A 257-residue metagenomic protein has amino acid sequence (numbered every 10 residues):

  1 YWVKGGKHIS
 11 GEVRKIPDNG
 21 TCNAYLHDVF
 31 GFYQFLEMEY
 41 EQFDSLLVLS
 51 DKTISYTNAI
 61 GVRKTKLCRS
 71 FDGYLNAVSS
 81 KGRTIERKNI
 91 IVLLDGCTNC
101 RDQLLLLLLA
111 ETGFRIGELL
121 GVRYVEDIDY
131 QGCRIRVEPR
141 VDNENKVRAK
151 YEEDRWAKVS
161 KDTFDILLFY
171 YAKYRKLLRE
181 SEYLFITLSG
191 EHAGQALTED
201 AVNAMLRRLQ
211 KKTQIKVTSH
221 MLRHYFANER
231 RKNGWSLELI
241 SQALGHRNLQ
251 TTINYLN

Functional and structural regions predicted by a protein language model:
Y1-K64, V92: N-terminal core-binding DNA-recognition domain of tyrosine recombinases/integrases
E39-Q42, L109-C133: Short, charged phosphate-coordinating catalytic segments
D44-K88, L188-A193: Flexible interdomain linker/hinge and immediately adjacent N-terminus of the catalytic tyrosine-recombinase domain
R83-I116: Basic, Lys/Arg- and aromatic-enriched nucleic-acid-binding interface segment
G121-D165: Conserved tyrosine-mediated DNA breakage-rejoining catalytic core shared by Y-recombinases
D127-Y130, Q214-K216, W235-L256: Short, polar N-cap/turn motifs at the start of nucleic acid-interacting alpha helices
S160-Q214: Active-site/catalytic core of tyrosine-dependent DNA strand-transfer enzymes
N203-Q242: Short, basic (Lys/Arg/His-rich) helix/loop patches that form interaction surfaces in the mid-to-C-terminal regions
